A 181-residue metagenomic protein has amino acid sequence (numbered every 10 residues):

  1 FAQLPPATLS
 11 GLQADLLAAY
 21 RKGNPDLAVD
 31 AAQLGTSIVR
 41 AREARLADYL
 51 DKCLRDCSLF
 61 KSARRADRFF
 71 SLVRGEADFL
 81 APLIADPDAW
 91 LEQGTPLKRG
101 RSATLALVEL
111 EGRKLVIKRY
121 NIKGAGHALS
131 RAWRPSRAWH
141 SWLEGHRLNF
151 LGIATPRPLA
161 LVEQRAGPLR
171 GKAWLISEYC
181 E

Functional and structural regions predicted by a protein language model:
F1, A7-T8, G23, L72 (+1 more regions): Conserved ATP-binding subdomain of kinase catalytic cores across diverse folds
A2-R45: A conserved long alpha-helix in the C-terminal portion of kinase-like catalytic domains
Q13, D48, K52, D56 (+3 more regions): Functionally constrained cores in energy, signaling, and assembly domains
L16, Y20, V39, C53 (+3 more regions): A sequence-level detector of short, solvent-exposed, charge-rich linear segments
S37-G94: Juxta-kinase regulatory segment immediately upstream of eukaryotic protein kinase catalytic domains
